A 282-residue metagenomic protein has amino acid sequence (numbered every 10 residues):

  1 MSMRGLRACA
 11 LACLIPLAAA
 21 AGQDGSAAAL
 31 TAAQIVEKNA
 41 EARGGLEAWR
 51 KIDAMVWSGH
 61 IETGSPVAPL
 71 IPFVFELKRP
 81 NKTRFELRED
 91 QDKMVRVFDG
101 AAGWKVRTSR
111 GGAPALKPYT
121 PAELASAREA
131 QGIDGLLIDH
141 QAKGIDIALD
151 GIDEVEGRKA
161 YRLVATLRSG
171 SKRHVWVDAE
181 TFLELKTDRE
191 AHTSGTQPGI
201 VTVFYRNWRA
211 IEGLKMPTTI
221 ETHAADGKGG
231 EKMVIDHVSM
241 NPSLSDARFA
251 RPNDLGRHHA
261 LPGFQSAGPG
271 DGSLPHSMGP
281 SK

Functional and structural regions predicted by a protein language model:
M1-A10: Bacterial N-terminal signal peptides that target proteins for export
C13-G22: Hydrophobic h-region of N-terminal signal peptides that target proteins for export in Gram-negative bacteria
G22, D90-D92, I152, E156-L255: Gly/Pro-enriched, hydrophobic low-complexity segments that function as extracytoplasmic propeptides/linkers
G22-A28, N39, L255, H259-K282: Compositionally biased, proline/threonine/alanine/serine-rich low-complexity intrinsically disordered stretches
S26, A33-G111, G144-L149, E154: N-terminal mature ectodomain segment of secretory-pathway/periplasmic proteins
A54, L136-L149, Q197-V203: A short, amphipathic edge element
D99-G100, S169, D271: Acidic/polar residues in short coil/turn loops that connect beta-strands within repeat-based beta-sheet scaffolds
W104-D134: Acidic/charged, solvent-exposed loop-and-adjacent secondary-structure segments enriched in E/D, K/R, S/T, and G/P
